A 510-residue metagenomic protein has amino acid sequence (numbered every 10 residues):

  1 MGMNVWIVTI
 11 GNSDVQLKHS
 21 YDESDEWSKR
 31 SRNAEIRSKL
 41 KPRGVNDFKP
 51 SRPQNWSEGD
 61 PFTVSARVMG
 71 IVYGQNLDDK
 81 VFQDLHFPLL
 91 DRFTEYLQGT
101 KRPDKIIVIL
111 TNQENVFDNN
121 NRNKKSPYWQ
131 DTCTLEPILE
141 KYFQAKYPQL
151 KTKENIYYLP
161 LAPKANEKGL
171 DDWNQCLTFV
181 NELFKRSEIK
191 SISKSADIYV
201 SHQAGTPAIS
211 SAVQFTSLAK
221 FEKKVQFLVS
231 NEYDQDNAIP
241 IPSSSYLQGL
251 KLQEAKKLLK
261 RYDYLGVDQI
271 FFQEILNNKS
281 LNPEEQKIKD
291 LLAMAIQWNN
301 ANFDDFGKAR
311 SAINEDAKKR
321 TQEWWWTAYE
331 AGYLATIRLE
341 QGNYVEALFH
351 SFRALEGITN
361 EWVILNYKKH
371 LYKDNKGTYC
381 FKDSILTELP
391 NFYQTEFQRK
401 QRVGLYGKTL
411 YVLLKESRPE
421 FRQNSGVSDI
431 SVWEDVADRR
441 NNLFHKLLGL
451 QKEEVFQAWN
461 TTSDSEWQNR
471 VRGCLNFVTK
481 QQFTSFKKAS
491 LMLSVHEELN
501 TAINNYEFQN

Functional and structural regions predicted by a protein language model:
M1-Y199, T206-N510: Long, low-complexity, Lys/Arg-enriched
